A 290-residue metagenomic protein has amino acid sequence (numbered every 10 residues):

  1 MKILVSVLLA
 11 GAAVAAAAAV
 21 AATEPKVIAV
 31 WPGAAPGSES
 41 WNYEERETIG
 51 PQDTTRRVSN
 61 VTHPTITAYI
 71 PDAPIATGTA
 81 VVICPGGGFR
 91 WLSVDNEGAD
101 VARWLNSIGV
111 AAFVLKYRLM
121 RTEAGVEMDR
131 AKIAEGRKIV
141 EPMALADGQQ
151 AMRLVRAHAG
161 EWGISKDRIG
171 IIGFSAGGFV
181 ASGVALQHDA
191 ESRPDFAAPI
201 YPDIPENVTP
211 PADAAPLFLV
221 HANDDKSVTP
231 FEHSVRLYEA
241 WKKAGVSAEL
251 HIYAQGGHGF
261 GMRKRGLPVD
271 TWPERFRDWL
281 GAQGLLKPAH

Functional and structural regions predicted by a protein language model:
M1-L4: Positively charged n-region of N-terminal signal peptides that target proteins for export
S6-A16: Bacterial N-terminal signal peptides
I28, A34-V58, T62-T67, D72-V81 (+2 more regions): Serine-hydrolase catalytic machinery in alpha/beta-hydrolase-like enzymes
A34, N223-K226, G256-G257: Acidic beta-to-alpha connecting loop that harbors the catalytic carboxylate
C84-G88, S175, P202, A222-N223: Glycine-rich His-Gly loop
P142-A214: Primarily recognizes the serine-hydrolase "nucleophile elbow" in alpha/beta-hydrolase and SGNH/GDSL folds
D195-I252: The feature captures the conserved acid-bearing segment of alpha/beta-hydrolase catalytic domains
K242-H290: C-terminal catalytic histidine-bearing segment of alpha/beta-hydrolase fold enzymes
